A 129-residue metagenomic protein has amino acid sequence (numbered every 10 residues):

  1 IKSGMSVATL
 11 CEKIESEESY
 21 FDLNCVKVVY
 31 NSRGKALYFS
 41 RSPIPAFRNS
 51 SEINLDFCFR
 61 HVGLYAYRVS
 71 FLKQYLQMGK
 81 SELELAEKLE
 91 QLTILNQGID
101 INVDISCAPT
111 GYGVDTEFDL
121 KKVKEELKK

Functional and structural regions predicted by a protein language model:
I1-M78: Conserved core of the sugar-phosphate nucleotidyltransferase
I53-K129: Conserved alpha/beta core of the MobA/IspD/sugar-nucleotide pyrophosphorylase nucleotidyltransferase superfamily
